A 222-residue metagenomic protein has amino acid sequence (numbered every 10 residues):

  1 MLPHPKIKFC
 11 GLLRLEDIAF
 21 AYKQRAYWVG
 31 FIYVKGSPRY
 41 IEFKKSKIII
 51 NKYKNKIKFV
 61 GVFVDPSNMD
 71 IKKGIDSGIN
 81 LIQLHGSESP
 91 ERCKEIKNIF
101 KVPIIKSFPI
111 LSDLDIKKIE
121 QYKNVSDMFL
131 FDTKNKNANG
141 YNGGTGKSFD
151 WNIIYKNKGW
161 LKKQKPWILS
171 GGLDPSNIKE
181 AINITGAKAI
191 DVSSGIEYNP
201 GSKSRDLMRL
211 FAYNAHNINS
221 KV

Functional and structural regions predicted by a protein language model:
M1-A189, S194-V222: Conserved N-terminal beta1-alpha1 strand-loop-helix module at the mouth
